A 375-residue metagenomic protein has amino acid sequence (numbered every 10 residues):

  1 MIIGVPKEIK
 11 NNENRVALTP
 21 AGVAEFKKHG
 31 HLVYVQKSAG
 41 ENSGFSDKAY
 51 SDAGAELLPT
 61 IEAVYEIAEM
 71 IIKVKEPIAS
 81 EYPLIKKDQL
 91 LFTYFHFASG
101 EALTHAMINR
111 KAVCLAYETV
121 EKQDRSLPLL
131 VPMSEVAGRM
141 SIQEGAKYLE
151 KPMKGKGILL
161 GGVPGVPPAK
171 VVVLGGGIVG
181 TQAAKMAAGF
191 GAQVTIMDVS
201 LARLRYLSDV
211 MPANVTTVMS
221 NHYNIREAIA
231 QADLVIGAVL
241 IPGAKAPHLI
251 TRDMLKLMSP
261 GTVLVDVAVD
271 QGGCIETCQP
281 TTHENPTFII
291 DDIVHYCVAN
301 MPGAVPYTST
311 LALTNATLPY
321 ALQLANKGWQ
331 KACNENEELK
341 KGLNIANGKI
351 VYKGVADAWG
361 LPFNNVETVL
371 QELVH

Functional and structural regions predicted by a protein language model:
I2, E8, P77-K170, V298-N300: Glycine/serine-rich phosphate-binding loop and adjoining beta1-alpha1 elements at the start of nucleotide-handling
I2-R110: An N-terminal-biased, well-structured beta-alpha scaffold segment characteristic of Rossmann-like dinucleotide-binding
P6-N42, P152-L240: Glycine-rich phosphate/diphosphate-binding loop of Rossmann-like nucleotide-binding domains
V23, D47, T104, I142 (+4 more regions): Generic hydrophobic/aromatic pocket-lining and core-packing "Φ" positions
E69, K75-E76, F95-H96, N221 (+3 more regions): Short glycine-/small-residue-rich Rossmann-like dinucleotide-binding loops
E118-L159, V269, C274-H375: Adenosine-phosphate binding glycine-rich loop
D209-D291: Rossmann-like adenosine-cofactor binding region
